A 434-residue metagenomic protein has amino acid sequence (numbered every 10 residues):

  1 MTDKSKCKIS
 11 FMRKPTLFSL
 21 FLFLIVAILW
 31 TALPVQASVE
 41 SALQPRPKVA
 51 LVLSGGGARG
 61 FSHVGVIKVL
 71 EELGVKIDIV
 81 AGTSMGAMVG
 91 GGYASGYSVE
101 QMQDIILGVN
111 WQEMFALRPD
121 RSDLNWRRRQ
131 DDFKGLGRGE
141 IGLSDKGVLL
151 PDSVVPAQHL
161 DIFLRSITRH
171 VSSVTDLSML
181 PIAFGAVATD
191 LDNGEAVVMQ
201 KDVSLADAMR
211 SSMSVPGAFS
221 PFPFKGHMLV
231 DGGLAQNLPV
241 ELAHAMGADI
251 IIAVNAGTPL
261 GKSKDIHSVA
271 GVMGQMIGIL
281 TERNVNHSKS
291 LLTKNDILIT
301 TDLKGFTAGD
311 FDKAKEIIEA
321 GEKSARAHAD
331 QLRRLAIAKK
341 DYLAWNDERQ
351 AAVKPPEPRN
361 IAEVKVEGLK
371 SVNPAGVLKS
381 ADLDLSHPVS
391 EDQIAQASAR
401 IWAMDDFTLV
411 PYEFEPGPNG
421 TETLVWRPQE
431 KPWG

Functional and structural regions predicted by a protein language model:
T2, V35-T83, G91-V410, F414-P416 (+2 more regions): Patatin-like phospholipase
D3-L22: Bacterial N-terminal signal peptides that target proteins for export
F11, A27-W30, S41: Intrinsic disorder/low-complexity segments, especially N-terminal tails and targeting/processing regions
S19-T31: Bacterial N-terminal signal peptides
T423-Q429: A short beta-strand motif that forms the metal-chelation/ATP-contact edge of phosphoryl-transfer active sites
